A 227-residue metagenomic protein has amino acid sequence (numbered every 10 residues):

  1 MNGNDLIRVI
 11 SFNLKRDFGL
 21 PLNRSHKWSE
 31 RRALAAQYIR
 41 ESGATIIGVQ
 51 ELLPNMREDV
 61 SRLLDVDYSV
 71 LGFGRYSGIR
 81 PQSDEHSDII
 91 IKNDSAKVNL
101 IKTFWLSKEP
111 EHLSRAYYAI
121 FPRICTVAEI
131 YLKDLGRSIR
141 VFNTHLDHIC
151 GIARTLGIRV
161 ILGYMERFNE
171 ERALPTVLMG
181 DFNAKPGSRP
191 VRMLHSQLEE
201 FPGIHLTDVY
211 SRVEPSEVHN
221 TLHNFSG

Functional and structural regions predicted by a protein language model:
M1-L64, R75-E85, R159: N-terminal, active-site-proximal structural segment of metallo-dependent hydrolase catalytic domains
F12-L14, T144-L146, G180-F182: Active-site metal-binding loops of divalent metal-dependent hydrolases
D17-G19, L52-E58, H148-I152, N183-V191 (+1 more regions): Active-site environment of divalent metal-dependent phosphoester hydrolases
D17-L22, P110-L113, E217: A short acidic, helix-capping loop that chelates divalent metal ions and anchors anionic groups
R40-A44, S61-D65, E166-E170, H195-E199: Sec-exported extracytoplasmic/periplasmic mature domains
I46-F142, L146: Structured beta-strand-rich core segments of catalytic domains in phosphoester-bond hydrolases
S69-K92, S107-E111, Y118-P122, E171-A173 (+1 more regions): Active site of divalent-metal-dependent phosphoester/diester hydrolases
I124-F142, G151-L194, T207: His/acidic metal-ligating clusters that form di-metal
